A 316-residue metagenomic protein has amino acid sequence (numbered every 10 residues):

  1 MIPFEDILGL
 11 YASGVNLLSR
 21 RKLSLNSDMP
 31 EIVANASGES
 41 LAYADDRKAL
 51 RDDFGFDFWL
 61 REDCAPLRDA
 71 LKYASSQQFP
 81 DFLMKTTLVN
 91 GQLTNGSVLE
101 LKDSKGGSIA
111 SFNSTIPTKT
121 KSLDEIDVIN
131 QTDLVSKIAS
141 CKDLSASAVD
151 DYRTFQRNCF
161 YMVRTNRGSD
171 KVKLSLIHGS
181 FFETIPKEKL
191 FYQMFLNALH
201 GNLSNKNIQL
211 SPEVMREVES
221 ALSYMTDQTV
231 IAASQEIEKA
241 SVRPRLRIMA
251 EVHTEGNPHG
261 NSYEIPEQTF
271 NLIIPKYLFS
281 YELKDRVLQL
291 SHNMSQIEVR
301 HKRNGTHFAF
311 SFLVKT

Functional and structural regions predicted by a protein language model:
M1-Q78, M84-S97, D103-T316: Nucleic-acid endonuclease domains
